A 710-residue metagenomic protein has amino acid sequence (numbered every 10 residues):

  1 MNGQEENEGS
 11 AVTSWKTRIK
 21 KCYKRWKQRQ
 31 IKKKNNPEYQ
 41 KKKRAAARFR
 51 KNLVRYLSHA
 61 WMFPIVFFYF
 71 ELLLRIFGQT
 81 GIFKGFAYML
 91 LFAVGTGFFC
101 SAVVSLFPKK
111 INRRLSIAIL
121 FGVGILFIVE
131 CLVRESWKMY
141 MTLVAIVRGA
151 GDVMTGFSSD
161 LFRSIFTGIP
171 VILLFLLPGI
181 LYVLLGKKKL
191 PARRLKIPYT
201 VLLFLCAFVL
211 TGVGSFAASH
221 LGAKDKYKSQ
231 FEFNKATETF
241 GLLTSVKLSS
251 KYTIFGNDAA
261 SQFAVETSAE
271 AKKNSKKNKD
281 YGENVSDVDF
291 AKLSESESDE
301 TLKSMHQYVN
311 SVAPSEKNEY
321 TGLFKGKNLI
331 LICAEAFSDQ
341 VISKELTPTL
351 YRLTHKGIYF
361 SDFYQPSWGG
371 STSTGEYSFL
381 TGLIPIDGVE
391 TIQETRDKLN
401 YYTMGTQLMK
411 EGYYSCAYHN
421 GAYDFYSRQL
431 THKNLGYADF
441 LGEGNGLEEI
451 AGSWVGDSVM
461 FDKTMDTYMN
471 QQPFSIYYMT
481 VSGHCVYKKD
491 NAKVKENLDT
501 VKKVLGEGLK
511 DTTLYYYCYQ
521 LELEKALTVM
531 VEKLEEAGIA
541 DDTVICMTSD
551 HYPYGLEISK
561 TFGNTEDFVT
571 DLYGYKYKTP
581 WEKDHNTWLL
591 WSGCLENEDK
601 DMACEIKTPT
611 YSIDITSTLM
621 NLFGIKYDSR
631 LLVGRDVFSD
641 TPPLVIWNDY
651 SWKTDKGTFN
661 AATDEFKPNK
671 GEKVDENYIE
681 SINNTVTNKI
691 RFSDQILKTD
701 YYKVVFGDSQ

Functional and structural regions predicted by a protein language model:
N2, E8-V54, L190-L195: Membrane-interfacial, low-structure loops and terminal tails that flank and connect transmembrane helices in multi-pass
E8, V12, Y39-K42, A46 (+6 more regions): Intrinsic-disorder-associated interaction segments
S10, S14, K224-L243, S296 (+3 more regions): Alpha-helix boundary/N-cap detector
Y39, K43-G282: Transmembrane and membrane-interface helices of multi-pass, inner-membrane envelope-modifying transferases
M141, R148, V285-V288, E297-E300 (+2 more regions): Short coil/turn linker and secondary-structure boundary residues
K235-N328, A336-V341, L346-Y351: Membrane/wall-proximal cationic-aromatic binding patches
S298-Q710: Solvent-exposed soluble domains appended to multi-pass membrane proteins
